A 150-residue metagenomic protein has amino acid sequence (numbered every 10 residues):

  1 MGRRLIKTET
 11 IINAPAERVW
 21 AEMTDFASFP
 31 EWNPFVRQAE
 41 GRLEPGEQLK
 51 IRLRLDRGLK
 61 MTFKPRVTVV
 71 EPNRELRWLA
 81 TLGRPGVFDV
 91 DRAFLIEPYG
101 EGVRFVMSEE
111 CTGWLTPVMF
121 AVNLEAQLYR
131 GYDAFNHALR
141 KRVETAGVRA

Functional and structural regions predicted by a protein language model:
M1-E44, A134: Hydrophobic ligand-binding cavity/cleft-lining segments
R4, F29, P65, D91-F94 (+2 more regions): Non-catalytic interaction surface on structured domains
T8-T10, F63-V69, V90-P98: Hydrophobic/aromatic beta-strand elements that line small-molecule binding cavities or substrate pockets in beta-rich
N33, A80, M119: Short, flexible helix/strand-to-coil boundary loops that buttress conserved ligand/catalytic motifs in alpha/beta
E40-P85, Y99, R104, H137-A150: Glycine-rich portal/gate segments that line the openings of hydrophobic small-molecule binding cavities
K60-T62, V87-D91, L115-A121: A short, polar/proline- and glycine-enriched secondary-structure boundary/capping micro-motif
T81-G86, S108-L115: Short, solvent-exposed aromatic-acidic interface loops
R104, C111-A150: A conserved amphipathic terminal alpha-helix motif
